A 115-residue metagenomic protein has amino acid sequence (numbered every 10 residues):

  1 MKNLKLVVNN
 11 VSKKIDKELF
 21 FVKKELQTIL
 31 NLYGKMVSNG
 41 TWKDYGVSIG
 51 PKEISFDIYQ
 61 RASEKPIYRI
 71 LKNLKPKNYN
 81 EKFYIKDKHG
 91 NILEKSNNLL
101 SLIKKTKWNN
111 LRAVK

Functional and structural regions predicted by a protein language model:
K2-K14, K65-G90, L99, W108: Short aromatic-glycine-(Arg/Gly/Cys) micro-motifs in beta-strand/loop hairpins
N3-I54: Negatively charged, low-complexity tracts enriched in Asp/Glu with abundant Ser/Thr
P51-I54, R61-P66: Short, charged/polar surface micro-motifs in flexible loops or helix N-caps
I54-F56, F83: Hydrophobic residues embedded in beta-strands of well-ordered beta-sheets
D57-Y59, L71: Short, hydrophobic/aromatic-rich beta-strand segments within well-structured domains
S96-K115: Well-ordered alpha/beta subsegment
